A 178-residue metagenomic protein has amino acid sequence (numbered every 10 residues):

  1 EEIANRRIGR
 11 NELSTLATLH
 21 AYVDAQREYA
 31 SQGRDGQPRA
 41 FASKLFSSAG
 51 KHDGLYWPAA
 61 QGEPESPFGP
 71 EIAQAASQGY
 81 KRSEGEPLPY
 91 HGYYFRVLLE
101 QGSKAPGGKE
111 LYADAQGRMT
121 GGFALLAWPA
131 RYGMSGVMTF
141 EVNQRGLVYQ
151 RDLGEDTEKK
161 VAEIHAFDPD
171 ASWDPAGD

Functional and structural regions predicted by a protein language model:
E1-G9, G136-W173: A short, surface-exposed interaction/processing loop segment used at functional sites
E2-P38: Surface-exposed beta-loop interaction hotspot
T15, Y22, E86-L88, G133 (+2 more regions): Short linear sequence motifs
T15-T18, T120, T139, T157: Residue-identity detector for threonine
R27-R131, S135-M138, V142, D152-L153: Extracellular/periplasmic head regions of type IV pilus-like filament subunits
Y56-E65, A162-H165, A176-D178: Short, Lys/Arg-enriched charge-dense amphipathic segments
G92, K109, I164-D178: Low-complexity, Gly/Ser/Thr/Pro-rich intrinsically disordered linker/tail segments
